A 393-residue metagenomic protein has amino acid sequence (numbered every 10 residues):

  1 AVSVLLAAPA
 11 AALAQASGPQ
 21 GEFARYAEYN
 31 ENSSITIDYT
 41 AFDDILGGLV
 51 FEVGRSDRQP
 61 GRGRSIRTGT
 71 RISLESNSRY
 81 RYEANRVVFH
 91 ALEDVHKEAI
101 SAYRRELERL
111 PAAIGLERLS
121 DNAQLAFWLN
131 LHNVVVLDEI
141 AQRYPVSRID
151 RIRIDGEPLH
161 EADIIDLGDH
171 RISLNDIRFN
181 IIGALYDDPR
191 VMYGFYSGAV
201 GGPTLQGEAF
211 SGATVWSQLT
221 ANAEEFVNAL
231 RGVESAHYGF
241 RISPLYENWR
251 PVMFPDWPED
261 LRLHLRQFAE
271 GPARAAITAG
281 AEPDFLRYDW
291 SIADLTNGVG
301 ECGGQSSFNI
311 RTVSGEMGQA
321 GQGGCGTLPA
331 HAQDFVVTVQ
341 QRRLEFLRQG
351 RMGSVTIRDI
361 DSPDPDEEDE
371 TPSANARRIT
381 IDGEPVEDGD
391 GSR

Functional and structural regions predicted by a protein language model:
A1-P9: Bacterial N-terminal signal peptides
A14-R393: C-terminal region detector
